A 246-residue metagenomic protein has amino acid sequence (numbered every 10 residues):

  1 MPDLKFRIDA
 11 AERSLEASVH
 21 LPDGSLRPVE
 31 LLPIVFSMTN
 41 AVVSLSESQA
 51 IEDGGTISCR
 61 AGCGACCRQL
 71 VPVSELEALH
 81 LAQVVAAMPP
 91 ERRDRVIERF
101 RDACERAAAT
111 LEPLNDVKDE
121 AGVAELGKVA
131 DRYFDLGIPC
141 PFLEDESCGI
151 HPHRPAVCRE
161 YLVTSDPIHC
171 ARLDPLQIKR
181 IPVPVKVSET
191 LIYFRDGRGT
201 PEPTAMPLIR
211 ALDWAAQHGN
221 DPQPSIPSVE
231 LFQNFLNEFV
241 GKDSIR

Functional and structural regions predicted by a protein language model:
M1-R246: Short loop/turn segments that flank or connect secondary-structure elements
